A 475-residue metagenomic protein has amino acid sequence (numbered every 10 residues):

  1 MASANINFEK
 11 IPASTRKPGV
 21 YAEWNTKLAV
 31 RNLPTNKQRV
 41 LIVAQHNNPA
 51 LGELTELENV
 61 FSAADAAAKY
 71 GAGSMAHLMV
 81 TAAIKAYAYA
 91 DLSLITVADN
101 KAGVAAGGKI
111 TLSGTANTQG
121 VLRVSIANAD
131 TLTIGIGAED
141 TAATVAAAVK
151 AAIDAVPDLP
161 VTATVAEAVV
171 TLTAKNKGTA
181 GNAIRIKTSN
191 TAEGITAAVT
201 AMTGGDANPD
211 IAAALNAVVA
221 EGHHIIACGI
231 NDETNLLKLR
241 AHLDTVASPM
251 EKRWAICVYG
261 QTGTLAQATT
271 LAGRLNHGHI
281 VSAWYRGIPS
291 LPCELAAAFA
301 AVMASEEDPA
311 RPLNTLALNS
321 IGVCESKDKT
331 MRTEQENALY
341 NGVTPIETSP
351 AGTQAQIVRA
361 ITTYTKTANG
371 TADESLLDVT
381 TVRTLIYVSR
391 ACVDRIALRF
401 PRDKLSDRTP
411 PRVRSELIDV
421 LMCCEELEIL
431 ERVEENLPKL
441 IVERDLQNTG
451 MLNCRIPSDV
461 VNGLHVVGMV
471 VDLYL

Functional and structural regions predicted by a protein language model:
M1-D91, T315-D328, E334-L475: Structured, hydrophobic secondary-structure cores that serve as assembly/anchoring elements
Y21-T26, L94-L112: Charged, amphipathic alpha-helical segments
S62-Y70, S113-R185, I226, D244: Extended, beta-strand-rich, solvent-exposed assembly scaffolds of outer structural proteins
Y70-A88, I95-A98, K187-G322: A glycine-rich, acidic short-motif signal
A82-G103, A163, T171-K187: Extended, compositionally biased
K101, A116-T118, T164-T171, S349 (+1 more regions): Short, ordered beta-strand-loop transition motifs
S113-G114, D140, A207-A214, K404-P410: Surface-exposed ligand/attachment interfaces on beta-rich extracellular proteins
Q119, A143-A146, K150, A212-L215 (+3 more regions): Extracytoplasmic/secreted envelope proteins and their assembly/folding machinery, especially bacterial periplasmic
